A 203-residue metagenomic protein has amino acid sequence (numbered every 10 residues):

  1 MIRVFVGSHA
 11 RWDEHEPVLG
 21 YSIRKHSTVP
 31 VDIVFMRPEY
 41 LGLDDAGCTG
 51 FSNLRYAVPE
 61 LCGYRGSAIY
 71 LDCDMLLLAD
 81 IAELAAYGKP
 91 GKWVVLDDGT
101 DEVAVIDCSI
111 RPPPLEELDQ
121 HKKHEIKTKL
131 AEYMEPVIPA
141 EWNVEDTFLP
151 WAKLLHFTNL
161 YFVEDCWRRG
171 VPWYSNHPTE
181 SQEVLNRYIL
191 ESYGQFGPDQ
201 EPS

Functional and structural regions predicted by a protein language model:
I2-R11, V18, V29, I33-F35 (+1 more regions): A glycosyltransferase accessory/donor-loop signature
W12-D13, L77: Alpha-helix N-cap/loop-to-helix initiation residues
E16-G20, V103: Short, highly selective alpha-helical patches that border small-molecule cofactor pockets in redox/cofactor-processing
Y21, R55-Y56, A140-E141: Short alpha-helical segments and helix-capping/turn motifs at coil-helix boundaries
V31-Y64: Active-site-proximal specificity loops/subdomain of glycosyltransferases
L54-D98, A104-P112: GT-A fold catalytic core of metal-dependent nucleotide-sugar glycosyltransferases, centered on the diacidic
D98-D101, F148-P150: Short gly/pro-enriched beta-turn/loop segments at secondary-structure junctions
